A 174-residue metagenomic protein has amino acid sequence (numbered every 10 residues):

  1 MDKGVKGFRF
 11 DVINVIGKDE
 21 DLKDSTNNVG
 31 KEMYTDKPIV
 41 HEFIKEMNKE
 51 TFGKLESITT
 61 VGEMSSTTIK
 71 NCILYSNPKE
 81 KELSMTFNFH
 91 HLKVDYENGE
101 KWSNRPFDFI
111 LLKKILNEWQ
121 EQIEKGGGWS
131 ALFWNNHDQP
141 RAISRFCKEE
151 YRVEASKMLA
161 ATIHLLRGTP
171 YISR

Functional and structural regions predicted by a protein language model:
M1-R174: Active-site and adjacent substrate-binding regions of carbohydrate-active enzymes
